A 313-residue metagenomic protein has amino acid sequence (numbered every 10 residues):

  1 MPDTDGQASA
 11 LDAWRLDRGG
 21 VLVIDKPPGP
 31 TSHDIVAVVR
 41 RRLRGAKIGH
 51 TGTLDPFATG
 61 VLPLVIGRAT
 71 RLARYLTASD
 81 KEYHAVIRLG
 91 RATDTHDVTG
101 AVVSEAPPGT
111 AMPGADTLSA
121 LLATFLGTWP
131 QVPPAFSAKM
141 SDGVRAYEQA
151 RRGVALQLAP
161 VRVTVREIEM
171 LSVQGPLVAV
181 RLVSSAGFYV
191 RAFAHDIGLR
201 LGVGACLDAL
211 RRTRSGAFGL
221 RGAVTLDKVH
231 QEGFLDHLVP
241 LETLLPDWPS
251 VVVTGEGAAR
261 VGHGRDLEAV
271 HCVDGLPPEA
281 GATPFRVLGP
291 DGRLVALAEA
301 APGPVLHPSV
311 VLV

Functional and structural regions predicted by a protein language model:
M1-P27, H33-H50, L54, S79 (+2 more regions): Accessory RNA 3′-end/elbow-binding domains used by RNA modification enzymes
G29, G67-R71, R91-A92: Short, charged/polar surface micro-motifs in flexible loops or helix N-caps
R41-G45, L62-P63, A155-G202: The conserved catalytic core of RNA pseudouridine synthases
K47-T77, F136, E148: Glycine/acidic-rich beta-strand-loop module
L64, A85, G143, F193 (+2 more regions): Residue-level signal for inorganic ion chemistry
R74-L89, L156-M170: Structural signature of FAD isoalloxazine-binding scaffolds in flavoprotein oxidoreductases
Y75-Q131: Acidic, low-complexity central loop/insert segments
S137, S141-P160, V165: Extended alpha-helical targeting/anchoring segments, especially N-terminal organellar/secretory targeting helices
